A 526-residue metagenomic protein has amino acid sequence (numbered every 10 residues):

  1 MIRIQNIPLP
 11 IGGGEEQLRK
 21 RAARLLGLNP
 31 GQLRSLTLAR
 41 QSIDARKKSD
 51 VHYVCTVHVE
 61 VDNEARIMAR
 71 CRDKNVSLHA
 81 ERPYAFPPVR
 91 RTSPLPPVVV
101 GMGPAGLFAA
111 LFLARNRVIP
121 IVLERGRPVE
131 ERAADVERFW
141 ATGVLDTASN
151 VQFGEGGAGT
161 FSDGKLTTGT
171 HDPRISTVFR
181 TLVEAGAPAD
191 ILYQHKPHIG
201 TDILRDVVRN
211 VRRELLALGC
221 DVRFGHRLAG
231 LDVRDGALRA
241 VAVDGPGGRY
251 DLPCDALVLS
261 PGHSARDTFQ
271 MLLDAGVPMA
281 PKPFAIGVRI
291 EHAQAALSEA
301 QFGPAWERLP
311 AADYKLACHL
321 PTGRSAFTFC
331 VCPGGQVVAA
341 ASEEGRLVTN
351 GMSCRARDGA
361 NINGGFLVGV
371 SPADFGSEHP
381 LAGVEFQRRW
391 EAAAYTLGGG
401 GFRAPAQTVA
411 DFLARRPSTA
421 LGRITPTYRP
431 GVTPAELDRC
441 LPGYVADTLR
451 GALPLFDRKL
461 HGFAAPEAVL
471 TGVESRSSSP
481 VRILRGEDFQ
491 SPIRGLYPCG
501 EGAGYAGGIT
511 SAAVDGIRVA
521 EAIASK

Functional and structural regions predicted by a protein language model:
M1-V51, V57-K526: Residues forming the flavin
